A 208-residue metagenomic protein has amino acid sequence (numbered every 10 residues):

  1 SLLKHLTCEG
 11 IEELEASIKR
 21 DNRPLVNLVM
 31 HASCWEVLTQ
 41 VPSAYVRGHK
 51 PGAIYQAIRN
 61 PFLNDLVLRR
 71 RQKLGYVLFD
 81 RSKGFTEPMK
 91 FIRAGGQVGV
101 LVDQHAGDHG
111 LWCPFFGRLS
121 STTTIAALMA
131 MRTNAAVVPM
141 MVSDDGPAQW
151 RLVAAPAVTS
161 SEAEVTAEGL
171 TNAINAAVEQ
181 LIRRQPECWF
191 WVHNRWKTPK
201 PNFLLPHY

Functional and structural regions predicted by a protein language model:
S1-L25, S33: A short, well-structured juxtamembrane/interface segment
K4-I11, N60, L78-R81, L119-S120 (+1 more regions): A conditional alpha-helix N-cap/helix-loop micro-motif detector
E9, L28, I54, V153-A155: Residues in well-ordered beta-strands of folded domains
G10-E12, V37-V41, R59-N60, V98-V100 (+1 more regions): Short hydrophobic/aromatic-rich motifs at helix boundaries and adjacent loops
A16-P24, A44, G48, S82-Y208: Non-catalytic C-terminal accessory region of glycerolipid acyltransferases and related lyso-lipid remodeling enzymes
R23-S82, H105-C113: Catalytic core of membrane glycerolipid acyltransferases/transacylases, capturing the structured, soluble-facing
